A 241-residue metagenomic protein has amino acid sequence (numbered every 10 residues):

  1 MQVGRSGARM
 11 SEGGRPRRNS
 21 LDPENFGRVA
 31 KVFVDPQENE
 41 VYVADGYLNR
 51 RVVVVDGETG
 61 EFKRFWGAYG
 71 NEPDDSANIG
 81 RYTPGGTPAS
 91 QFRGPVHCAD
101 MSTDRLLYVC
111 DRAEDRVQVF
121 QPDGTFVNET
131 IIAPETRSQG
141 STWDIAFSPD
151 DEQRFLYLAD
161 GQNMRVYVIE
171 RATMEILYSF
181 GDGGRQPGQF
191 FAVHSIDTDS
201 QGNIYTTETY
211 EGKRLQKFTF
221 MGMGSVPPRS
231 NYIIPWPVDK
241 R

Functional and structural regions predicted by a protein language model:
M1-R241: Eukaryotic scaffold repeat domains enriched in small/polar residues
